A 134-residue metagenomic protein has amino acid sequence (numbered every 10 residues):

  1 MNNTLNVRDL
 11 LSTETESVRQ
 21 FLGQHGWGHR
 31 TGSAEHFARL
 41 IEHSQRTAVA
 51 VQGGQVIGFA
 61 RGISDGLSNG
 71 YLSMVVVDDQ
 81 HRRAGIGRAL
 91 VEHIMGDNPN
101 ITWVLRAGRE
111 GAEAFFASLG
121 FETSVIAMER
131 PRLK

Functional and structural regions predicted by a protein language model:
T4-S17: A short beta-loop-alpha structural element at the N-terminal edge of CoA-dependent acyl/N-acetyltransferase catalytic
L10, V75-V77: Hydrophobic adenine-recognition pocket in adenosine-nucleotide-binding enzymes
Q20-G32: Helix-loop element at the rim of GNAT/NAT acetyltransferase active sites that forms part of the acceptor-substrate
F37-G53, I57-V75: A conserved beta-strand-loop-helix scaffold within acyl/acetyltransferase catalytic domains
V77, R83-G96: Conserved acetyl-CoA-binding loop-helix of GNAT-fold acetyltransferases
G96-R109: Conserved GNAT acetyl-CoA-binding A-motif
F116: Conserved active-site tyrosine of GNAT-family acetyltransferases
L119-I126: Conserved acetyl-CoA-binding loop of GNAT-fold acetyltransferases
